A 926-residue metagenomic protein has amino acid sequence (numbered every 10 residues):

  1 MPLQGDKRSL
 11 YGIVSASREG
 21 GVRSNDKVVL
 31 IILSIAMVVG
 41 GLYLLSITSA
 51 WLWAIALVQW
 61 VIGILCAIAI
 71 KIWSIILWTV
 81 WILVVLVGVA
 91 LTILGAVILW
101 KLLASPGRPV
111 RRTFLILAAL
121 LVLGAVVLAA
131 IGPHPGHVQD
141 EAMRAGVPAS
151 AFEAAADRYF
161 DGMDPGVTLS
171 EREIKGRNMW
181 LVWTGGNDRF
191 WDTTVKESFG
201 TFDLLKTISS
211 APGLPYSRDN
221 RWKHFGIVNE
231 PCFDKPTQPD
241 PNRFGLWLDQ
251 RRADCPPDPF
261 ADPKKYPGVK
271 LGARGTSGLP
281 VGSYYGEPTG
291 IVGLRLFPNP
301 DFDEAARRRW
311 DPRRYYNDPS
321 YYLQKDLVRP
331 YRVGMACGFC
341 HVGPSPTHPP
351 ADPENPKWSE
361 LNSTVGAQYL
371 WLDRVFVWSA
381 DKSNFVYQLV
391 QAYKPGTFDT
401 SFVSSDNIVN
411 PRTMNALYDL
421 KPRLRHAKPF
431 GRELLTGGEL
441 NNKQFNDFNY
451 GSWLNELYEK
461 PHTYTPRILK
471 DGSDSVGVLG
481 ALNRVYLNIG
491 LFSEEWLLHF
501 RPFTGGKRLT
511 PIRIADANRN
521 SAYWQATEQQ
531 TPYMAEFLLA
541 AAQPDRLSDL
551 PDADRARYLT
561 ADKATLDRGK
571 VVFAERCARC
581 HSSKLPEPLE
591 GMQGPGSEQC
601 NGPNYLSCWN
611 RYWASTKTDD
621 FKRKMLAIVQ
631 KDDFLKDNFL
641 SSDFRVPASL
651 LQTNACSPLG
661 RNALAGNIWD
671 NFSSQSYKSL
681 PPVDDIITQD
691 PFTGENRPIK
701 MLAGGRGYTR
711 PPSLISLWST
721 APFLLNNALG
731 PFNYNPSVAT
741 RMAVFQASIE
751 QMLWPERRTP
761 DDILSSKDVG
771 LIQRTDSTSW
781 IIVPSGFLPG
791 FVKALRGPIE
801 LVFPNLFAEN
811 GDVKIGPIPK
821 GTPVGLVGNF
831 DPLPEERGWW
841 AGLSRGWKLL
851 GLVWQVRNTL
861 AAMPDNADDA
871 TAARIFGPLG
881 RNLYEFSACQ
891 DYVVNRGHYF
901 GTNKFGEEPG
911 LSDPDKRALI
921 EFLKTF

Functional and structural regions predicted by a protein language model:
P2-G21: Short, Lys/Arg-rich, polar N-terminal cytosolic tail immediately upstream of the first transmembrane signal-anchor
R23-I31, W100-L120: N-terminal Sec-pathway targeting helices
V29-L45: Canonical alpha-helical transmembrane segments of integral membrane proteins
G40-I55, I62-L102: Membrane-embedded alpha-helical segments of integral membrane proteins
V87-I93, I98, R111-P133: Hydrophobic alpha-helical transmembrane signal-anchor segments
G124-M592, Q599-G704, Y708-T709, S716-P722 (+1 more regions): Extended surface/linker regions that mediate inter-domain or inter-protein docking in multi-component redox
L724-A728: Short conserved micro-motifs at the rims of enzyme active sites and ligand-binding pockets
Y734-P760: Short, cationic low-complexity segments
